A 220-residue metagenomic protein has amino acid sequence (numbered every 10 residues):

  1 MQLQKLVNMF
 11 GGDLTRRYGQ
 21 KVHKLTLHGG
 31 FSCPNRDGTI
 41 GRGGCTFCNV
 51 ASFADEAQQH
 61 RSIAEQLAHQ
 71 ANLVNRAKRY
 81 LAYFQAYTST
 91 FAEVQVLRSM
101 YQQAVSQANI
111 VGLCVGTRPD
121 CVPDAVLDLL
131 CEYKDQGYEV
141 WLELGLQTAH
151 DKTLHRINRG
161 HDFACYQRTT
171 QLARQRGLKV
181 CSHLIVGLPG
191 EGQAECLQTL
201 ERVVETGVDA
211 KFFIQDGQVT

Functional and structural regions predicted by a protein language model:
M1-L81: N-terminal [4Fe-4S]-dependent radical SAM core
R36, A86-V94, G187-A194: Active-site mouth loops of central-metabolism enzymes
A51-Q66, Q70, V74-V94, N109-V122 (+1 more regions): Core AdoMet radical
A71-R76, M100-A108, D128-E139, Q171-Q175: Acidic (Asp/Glu)-rich catalytic clusters
V94-Q102, P123-K134, L154, A194-C196: Distinct, well-ordered alpha-helical segments
Q107-L113, K179-S182: Short, surface-exposed connector motifs at secondary-structure boundaries
G137-A149, D209-Q218: Non-cysteine beta-strand/loop elements that form the S-adenosyl-L-methionine
A164-T220: Conserved C-terminal portion of the radical SAM core fold that forms the substrate/S-adenosylmethionine-binding
